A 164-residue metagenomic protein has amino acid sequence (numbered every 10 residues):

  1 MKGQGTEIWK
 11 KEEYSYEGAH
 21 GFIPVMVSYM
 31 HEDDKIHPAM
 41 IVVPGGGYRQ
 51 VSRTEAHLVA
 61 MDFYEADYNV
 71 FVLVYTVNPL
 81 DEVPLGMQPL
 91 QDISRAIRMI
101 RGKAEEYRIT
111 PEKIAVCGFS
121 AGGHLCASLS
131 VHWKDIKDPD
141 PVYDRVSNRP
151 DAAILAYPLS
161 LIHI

Functional and structural regions predicted by a protein language model:
M1-D33: N-terminal cap/lid segment of alpha/beta-hydrolase-fold proteins
H37-G45: Short beta-strand element of the alpha/beta-hydrolase
S52, L73-P111: Catalytic nucleophile-loop/oxyanion-hole region of alpha/beta-hydrolase and closely related hydrolase-like folds
T54-F71: Short amphipathic alpha-helix adjacent to the substrate-entry channel of hydrolases
G123-D135: Short glycine-enriched nucleophile-adjacent loop and the immediately C-terminal alpha-helix near the catalytic center
P139-Y157: A conserved short beta-strand
I162-I164: Conserved small/polar residues in nucleotide/adenosyl-binding loops
